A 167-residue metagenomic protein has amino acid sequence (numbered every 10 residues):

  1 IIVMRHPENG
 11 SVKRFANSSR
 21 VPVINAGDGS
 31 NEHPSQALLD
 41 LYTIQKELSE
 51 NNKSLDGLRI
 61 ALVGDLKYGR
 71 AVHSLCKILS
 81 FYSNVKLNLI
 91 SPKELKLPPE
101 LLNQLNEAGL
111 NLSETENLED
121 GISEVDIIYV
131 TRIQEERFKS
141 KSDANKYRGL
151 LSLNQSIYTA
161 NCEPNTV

Functional and structural regions predicted by a protein language model:
I1-Q45: Phosphate/diphosphate ligand-binding glycine-rich loop within oxidoreductases
P7-N9, Y68, R132-R137: Short glycine-rich anion-binding loops that position phosphate/pyrophosphate groups of nucleotides and phosphorylated
G10, E32-L39, R70, S74 (+2 more regions): Conserved active-site and cofactor/substrate-binding residues in soluble primary-metabolism enzymes
K13, K77, S156-T159: Alpha-helical segments flanking ligand/cofactor-binding loops in enzyme cores
V21, S83-V85, A160-T166: A short helix->loop->beta-strand "cap" motif at the edges of active sites that frequently abuts
I24, N88-I90, V167: Structural detector of well-ordered beta-strand residues that form the stable sheet scaffold of enzyme domains
K46-T131: Glycine-rich phosphate/diphosphate-binding loop of Rossmann-like nucleotide-binding domains
N103-V167: Rossmann-like adenosine-cofactor binding region
